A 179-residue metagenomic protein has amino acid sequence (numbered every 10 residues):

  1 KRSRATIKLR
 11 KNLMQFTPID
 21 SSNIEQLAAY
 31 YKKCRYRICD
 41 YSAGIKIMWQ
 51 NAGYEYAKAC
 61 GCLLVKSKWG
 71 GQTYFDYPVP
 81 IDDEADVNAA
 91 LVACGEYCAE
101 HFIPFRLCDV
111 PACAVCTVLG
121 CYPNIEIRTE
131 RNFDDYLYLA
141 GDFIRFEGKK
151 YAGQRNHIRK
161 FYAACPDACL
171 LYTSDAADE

Functional and structural regions predicted by a protein language model:
K1-L13: Short, Lys/Arg-enriched N-terminal segments with co-localized hydrophobic residues within the first ~10-30 amino acids
I7, D178-E179: Short stretches within intrinsically disordered, low-complexity N-terminal or propeptide regions
M14-N23, Y30, Y54-A57: N-terminal basic, low-complexity leaders that serve as flexible interaction/assembly modules and, when applicable, as
I19, K149, G153, S174: Short, contiguous, pocket-lining structural segments that sit at or immediately flank catalytic/ligand-binding sites
S21-Q26, Y30-I38, K46-I47, Y74: N-terminal, charged low-complexity regulatory/assembly segments
D40-C113: Conserved donor-binding loop and adjoining core beta-sheet/short helix segment in diverse acyl/aminoacyl transferases
D82-A168: Acyl-donor-binding surface of acyltransferase catalytic domains
Y172-D178: Conserved small/polar residues in nucleotide/adenosyl-binding loops
